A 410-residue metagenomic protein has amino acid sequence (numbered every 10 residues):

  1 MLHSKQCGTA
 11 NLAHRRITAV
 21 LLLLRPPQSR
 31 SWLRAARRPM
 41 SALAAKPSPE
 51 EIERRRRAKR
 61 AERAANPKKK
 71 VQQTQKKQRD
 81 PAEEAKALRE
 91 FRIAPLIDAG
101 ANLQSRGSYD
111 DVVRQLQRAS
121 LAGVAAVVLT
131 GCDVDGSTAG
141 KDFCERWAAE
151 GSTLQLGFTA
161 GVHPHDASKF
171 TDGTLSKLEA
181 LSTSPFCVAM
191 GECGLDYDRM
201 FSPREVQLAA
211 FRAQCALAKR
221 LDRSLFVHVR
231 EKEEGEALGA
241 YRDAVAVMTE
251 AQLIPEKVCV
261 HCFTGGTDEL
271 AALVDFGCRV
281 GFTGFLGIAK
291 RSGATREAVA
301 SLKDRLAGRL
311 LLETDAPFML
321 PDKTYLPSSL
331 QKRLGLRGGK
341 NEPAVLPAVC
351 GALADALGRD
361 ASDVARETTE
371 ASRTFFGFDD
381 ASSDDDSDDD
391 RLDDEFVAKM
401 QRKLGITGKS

Functional and structural regions predicted by a protein language model:
M1-L24, S29-S31: N-terminal chloroplast transit peptides
R34-P39: Sec/Tat signal peptide C-region and signal peptidase I cleavage site
S41-S410: Mid-domain alpha/beta scaffold segments of enzyme catalytic cores
